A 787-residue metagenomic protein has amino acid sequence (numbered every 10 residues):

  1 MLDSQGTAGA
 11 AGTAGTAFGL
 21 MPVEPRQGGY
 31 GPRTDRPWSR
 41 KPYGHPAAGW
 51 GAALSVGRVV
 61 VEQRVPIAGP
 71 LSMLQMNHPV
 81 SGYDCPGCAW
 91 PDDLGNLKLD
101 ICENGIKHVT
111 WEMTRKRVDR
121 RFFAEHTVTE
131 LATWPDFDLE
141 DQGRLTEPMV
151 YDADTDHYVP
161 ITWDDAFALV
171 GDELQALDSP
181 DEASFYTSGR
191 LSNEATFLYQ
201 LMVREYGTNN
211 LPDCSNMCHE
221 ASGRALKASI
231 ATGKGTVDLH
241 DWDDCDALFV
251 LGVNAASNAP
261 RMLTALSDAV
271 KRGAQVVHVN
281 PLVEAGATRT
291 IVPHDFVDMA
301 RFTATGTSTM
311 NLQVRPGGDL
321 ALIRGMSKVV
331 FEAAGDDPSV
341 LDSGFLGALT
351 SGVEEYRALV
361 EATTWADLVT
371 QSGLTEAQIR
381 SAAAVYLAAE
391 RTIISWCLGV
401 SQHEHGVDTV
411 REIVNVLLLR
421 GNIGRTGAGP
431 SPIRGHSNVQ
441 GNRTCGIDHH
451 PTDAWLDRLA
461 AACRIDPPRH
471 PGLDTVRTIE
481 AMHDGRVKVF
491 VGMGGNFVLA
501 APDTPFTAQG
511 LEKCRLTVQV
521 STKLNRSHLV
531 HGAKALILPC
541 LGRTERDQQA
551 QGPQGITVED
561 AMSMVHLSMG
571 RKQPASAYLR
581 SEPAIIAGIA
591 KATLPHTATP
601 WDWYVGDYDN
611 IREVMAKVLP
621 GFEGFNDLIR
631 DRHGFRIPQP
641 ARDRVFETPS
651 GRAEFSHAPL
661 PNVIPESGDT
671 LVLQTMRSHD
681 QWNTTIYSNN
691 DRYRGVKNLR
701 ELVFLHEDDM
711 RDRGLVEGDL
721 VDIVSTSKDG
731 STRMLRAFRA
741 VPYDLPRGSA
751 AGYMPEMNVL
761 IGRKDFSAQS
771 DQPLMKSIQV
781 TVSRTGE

Functional and structural regions predicted by a protein language model:
M1-G82: Intrinsically disordered, low-structural-confidence terminal and linker regions
V23-L54, G143-R434, A460-D643, N698-R736: Cofactor-pocket helix-loop regions in the catalytic cores of large enzyme subunits
G82-C88: Short cysteine-rich clusters marking metal-coordination/redox-active sites
T110-H157: Low-complexity, highly charged intrinsically disordered N-terminal segments that act as targeting/localization
W134-A153, Q674-L702: Glycine-rich loop/turn
Y604-R692: Long, low-complexity segments enriched in small/aliphatic residues
D744-M757: Short, solvent-exposed secondary-structure boundary/capping segments
Q769-E787: Long, low-complexity intrinsically disordered regions
